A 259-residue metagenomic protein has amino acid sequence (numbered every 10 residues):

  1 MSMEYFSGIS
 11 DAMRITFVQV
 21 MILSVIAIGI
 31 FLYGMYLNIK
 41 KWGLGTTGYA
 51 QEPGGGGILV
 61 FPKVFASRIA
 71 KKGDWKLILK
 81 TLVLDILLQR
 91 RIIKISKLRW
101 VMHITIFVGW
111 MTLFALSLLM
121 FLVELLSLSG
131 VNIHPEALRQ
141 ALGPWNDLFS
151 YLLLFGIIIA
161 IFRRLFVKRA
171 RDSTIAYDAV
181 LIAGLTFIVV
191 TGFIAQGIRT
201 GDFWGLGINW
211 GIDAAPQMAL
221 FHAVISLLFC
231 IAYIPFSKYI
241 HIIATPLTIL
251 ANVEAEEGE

Functional and structural regions predicted by a protein language model:
S2-E259: Membrane-embedded alpha-helical bundles of multi-pass integral membrane proteins
